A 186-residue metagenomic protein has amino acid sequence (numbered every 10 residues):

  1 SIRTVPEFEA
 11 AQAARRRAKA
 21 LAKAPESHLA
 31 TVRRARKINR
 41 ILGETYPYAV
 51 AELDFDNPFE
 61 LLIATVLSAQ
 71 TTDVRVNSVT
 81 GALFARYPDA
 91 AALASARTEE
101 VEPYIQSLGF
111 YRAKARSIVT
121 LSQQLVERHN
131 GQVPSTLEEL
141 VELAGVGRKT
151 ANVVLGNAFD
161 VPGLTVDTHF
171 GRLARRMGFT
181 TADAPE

Functional and structural regions predicted by a protein language model:
S1-S27: Polybasic, lysine-enriched low-complexity intrinsically disordered terminal tails
K23-E186: Catalytic cores of DNA base-excision repair glycosylases
